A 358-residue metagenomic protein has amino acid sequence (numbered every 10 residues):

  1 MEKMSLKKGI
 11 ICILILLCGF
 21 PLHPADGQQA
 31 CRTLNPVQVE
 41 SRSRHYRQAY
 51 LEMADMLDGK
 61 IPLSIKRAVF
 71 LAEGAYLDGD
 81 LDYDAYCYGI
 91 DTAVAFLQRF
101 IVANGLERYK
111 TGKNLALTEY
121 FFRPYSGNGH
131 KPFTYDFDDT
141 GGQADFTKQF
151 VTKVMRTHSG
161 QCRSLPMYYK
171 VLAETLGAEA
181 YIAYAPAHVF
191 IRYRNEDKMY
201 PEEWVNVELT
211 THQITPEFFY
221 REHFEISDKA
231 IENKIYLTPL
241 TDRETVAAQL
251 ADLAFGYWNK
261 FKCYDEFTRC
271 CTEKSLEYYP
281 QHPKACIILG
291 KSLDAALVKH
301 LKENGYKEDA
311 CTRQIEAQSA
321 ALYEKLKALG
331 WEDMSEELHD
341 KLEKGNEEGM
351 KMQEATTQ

Functional and structural regions predicted by a protein language model:
E2-I11: Bacterial N-terminal signal peptides that target proteins for export
S5-L6, P21, A30: Intrinsically disordered, low-complexity sequence elements enriched in Ser/Thr/Gly/Pro
C18-P24: C-terminal segment of classical bacterial N-terminal signal peptides
G27-Q358: A structural boundary/capping signal
